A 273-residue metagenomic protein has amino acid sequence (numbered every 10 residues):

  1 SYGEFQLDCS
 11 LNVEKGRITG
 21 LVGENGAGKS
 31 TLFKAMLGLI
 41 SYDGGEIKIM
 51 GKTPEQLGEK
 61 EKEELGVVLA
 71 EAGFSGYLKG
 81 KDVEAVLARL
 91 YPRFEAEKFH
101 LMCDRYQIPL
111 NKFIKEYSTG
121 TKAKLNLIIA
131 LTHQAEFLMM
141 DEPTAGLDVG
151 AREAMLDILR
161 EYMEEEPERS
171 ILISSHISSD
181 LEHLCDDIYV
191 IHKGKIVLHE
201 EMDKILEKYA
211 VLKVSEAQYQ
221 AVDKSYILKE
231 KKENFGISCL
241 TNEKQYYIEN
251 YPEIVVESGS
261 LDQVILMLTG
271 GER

Functional and structural regions predicted by a protein language model:
V22-E24: The feature captures the beta-strand-to-loop junction immediately N-terminal to the Walker
L37: Helix-to-loop junction immediately C-terminal to a conserved catalytic motif
Y42-Q56, K60-E61: Conserved ABC transporter NBD signature motif
L69-N126: ABC-family P-loop ATPase nucleotide-binding domains
L138-E142, L147: Catalytic Walker B motif of ABC-type/P-loop ATPase nucleotide-binding domains
I227-R273: C-terminal coupling/interaction segments
